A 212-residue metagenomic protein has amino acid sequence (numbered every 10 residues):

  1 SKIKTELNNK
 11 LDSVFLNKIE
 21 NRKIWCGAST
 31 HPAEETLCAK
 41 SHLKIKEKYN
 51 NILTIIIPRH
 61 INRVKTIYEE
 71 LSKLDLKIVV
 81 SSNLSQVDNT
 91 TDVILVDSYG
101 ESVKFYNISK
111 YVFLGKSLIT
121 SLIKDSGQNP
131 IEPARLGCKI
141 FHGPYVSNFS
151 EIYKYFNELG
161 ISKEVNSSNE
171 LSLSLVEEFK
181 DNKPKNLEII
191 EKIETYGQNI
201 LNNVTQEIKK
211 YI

Functional and structural regions predicted by a protein language model:
S1-I212: Nucleotide-activated sugar donor-binding and catalytic core shared by glycosyltransferases and related lipid-linked
